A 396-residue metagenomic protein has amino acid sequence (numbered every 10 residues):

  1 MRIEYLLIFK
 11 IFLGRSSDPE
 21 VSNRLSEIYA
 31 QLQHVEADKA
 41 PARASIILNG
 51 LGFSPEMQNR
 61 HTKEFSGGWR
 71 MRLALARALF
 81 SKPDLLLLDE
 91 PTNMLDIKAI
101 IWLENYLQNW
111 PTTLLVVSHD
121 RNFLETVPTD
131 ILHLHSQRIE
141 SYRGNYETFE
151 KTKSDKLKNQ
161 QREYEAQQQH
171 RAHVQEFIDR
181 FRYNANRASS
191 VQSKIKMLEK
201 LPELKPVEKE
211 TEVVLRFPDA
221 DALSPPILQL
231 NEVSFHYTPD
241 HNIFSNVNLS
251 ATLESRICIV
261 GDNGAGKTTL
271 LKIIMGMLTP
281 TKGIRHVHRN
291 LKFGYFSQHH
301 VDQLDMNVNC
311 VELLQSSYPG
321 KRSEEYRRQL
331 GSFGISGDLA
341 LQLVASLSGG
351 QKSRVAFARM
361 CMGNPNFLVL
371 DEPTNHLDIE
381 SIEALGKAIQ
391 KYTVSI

Functional and structural regions predicted by a protein language model:
M1-R162, T211, P218-I396: ABC ATP-binding cassette signature C-motif
F149-V207: Intracellular alpha-helical coupling/juxtamembrane segments of multi-pass membrane proteins
